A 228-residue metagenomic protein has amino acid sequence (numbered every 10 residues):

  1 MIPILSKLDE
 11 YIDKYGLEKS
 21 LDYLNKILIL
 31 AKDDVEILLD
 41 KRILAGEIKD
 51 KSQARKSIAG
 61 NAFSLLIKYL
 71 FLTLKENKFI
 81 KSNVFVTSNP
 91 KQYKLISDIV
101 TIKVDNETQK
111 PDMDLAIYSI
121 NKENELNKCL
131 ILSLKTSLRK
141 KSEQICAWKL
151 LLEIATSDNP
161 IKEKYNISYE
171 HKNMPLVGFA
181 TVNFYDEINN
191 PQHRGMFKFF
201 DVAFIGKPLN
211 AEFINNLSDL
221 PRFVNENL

Functional and structural regions predicted by a protein language model:
P3-V35, I48, S52, T73 (+2 more regions): C-terminal tail/extension regions appended to the core domain(s) of diverse proteins
L39, I43-T101: Acidic-basic catalytic patches of nuclease active cores, encompassing PD-(D/E)XK and other metal-cofactor nuclease
I67, F71, L115, L132 (+2 more regions): Generic structural hydrophobic/aromatic packing signal, biased to beta-strands
D98-P111: Glycine-rich phosphate-binding "P-loop"
T108-K110, E123-G195: Catalytic cores of nucleic-acid endonucleases
K110-S119: Short acidic loop-to-beta-strand element that houses the catalytic metal-binding Asp/Glu of nuclease active sites
